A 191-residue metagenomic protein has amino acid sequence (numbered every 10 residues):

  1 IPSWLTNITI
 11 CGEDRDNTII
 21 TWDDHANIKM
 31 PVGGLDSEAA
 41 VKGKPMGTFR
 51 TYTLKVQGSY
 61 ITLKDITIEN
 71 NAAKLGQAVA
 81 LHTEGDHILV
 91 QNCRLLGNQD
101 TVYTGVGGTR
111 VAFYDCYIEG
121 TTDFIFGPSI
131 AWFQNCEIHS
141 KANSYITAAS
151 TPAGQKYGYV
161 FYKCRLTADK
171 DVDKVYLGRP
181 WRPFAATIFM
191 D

Functional and structural regions predicted by a protein language model:
I1-D191: Sequence-level preference for short, compositionally simple segments enriched in small aliphatic or small polar residues
